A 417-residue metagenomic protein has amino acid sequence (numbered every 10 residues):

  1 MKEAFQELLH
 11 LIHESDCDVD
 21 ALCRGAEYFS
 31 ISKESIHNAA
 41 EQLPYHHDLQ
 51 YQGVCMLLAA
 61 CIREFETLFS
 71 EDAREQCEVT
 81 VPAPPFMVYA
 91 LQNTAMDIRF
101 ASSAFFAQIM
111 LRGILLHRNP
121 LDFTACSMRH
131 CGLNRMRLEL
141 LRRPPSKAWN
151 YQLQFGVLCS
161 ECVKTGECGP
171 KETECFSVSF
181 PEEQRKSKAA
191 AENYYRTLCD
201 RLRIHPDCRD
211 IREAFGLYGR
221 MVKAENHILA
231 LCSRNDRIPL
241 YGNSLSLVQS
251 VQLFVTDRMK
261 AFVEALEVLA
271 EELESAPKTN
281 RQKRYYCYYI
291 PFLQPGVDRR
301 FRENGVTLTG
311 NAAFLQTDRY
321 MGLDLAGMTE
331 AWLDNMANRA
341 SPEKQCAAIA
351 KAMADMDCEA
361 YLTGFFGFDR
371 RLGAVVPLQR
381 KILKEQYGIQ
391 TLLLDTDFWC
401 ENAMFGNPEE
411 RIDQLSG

Functional and structural regions predicted by a protein language model:
K2-C77, E192, R196-L315, A337: A charged, amphipathic alpha-helical module
H46-N150, L158-C168: An N-terminal, globular interaction/scaffold subdomain
V81-P85, Y89-N119, Y286-M356: Redox- and metal-dependent alpha/beta enzyme cores, enriched for Fe-S-associated oxidoreductases and cofactor-handling
F86-M87, L158-E161, F292-Q294, G367-R371: Short acidic, S/G/P-rich loop/turn micro-motifs used as interaction or catalytic elements
S127-K147, L202-G219, D334-C358: Extended, charge-rich low-complexity interaction segments
L141-L231: Internal, well-ordered alpha/beta segment that forms a basic, Gly-enriched binding/recognition surface
Y151, R284, E359-A360: Structural motif
R300-A312, G322-A331, N335, S341-G417: Hydrophobic alpha/beta core scaffold segments
